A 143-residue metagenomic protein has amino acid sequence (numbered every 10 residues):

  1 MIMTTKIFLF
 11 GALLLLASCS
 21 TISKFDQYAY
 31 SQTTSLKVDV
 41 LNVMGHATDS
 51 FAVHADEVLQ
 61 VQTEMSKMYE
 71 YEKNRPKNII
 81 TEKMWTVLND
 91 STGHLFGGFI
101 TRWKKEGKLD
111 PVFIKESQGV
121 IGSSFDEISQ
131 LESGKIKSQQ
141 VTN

Functional and structural regions predicted by a protein language model:
M3-F10: Sec-dependent signal peptide recognition, specifically the positively charged N-region followed immediately by
L15-S18: C-terminal motif of bacterial Sec signal peptides marking the signal peptidase cleavage site
S20-S23: Bacterial signal peptide processing site
F25-S50: Post-signal peptide N-terminal segment of mature Sec-exported envelope proteins
K37-V40, M44, M65, Y69-E72 (+4 more regions): A structural signal for well-ordered alpha-helices, especially hydrophobic packing surfaces of coiled-coils
H46-M84: Alpha-helical segments in soluble extracytoplasmic regions
E72-Q118: Long, amphipathic, charge-rich alpha-helical segments that form helical bundles/coiled-coils
V112-N143: C-terminal partner/receptor-binding element of secreted or periplasmic proteins
